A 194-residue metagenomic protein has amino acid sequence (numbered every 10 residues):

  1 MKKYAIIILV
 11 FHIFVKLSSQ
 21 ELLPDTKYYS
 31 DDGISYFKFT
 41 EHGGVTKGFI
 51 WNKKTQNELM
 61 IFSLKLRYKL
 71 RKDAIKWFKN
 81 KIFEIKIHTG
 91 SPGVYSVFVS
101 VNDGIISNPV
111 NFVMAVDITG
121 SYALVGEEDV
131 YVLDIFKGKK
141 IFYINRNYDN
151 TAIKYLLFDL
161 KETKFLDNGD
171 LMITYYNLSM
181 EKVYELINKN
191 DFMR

Functional and structural regions predicted by a protein language model:
Y4-I13: Sec-dependent N-terminal signal peptides
S19-H88: Terminal domain-start segments
L22-Y29, L66-K76, P109-S121, I153-T163: Repeated scaffold domains used in trafficking and secretory/extracellular systems, primarily beta-propellers
P24-T26, R67-Y68, T163-R194: Hydrophilic extracytoplasmic domains
D32-K47, K79-G90, T119-L133, K161-K164 (+1 more regions): Short beta-strand elements that form the blades of beta-propeller/WD-repeat-like and other beta-sheet-rich scaffold
T46-L64, G90-P109, Y131-A152, S179-R194: Surface-exposed loop/turn elements that mediate protein-protein interactions on large endomembrane-trafficking
A74-V116, V125: Extracellular-facing segments of soluble proteins and assemblies that are Gly/Ser/Thr-biased and enriched in aromatics
